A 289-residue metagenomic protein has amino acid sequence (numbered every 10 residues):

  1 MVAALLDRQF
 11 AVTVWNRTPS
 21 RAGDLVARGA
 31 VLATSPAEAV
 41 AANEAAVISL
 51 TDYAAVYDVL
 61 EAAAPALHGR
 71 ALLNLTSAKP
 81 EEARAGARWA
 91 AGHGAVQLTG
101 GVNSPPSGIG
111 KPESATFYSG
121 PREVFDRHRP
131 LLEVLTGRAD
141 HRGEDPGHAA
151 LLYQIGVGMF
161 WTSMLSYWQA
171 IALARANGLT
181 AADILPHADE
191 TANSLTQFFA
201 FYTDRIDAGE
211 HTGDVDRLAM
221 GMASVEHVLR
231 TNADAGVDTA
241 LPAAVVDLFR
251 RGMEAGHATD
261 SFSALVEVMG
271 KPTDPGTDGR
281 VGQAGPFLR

Functional and structural regions predicted by a protein language model:
M1-I48, H68-A71, A176: NAD(P)+-binding Rossmann beta1-loop-alpha1 motif at the extreme N-terminus of oxidoreductases
V12, L32, V96-L98, A139 (+2 more regions): Hydrophobic beta-strand scaffold residues
R17-T18, D52, P121: Residues in the short beta-alpha loop(s) of Rossmann-like NAD(P)-binding domains
P36-L98: Rossmann-fold NAD(P) dinucleotide-binding segment
S77-V157: Rossmann-fold dinucleotide-binding core
H148-M269: Helical "substrate-binding/catalytic lid" subdomain of Rossmann-like NAD(P)-dependent dehydrogenases/reductases
A258-R289: Short, basic/aromatic-enriched C-terminal tail that caps enzymatic domains
